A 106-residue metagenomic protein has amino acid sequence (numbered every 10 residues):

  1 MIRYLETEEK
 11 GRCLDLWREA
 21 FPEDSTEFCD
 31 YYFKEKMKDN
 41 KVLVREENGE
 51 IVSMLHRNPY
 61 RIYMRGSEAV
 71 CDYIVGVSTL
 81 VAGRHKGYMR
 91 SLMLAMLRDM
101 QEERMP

Functional and structural regions predicted by a protein language model:
M1-S53, R57-P59, G66-Y73: Short amphipathic alpha-helix that is part of the acyltransferase structural core
Y60-I62, A82: Short coil/turn motifs at secondary-structure junctions
M64-G66, K86: Intrinsically disordered, low-complexity acidic/polar segments
G76-T79, H85-Q101: Conserved acetyl-CoA-binding loop-helix of GNAT-fold acetyltransferases
